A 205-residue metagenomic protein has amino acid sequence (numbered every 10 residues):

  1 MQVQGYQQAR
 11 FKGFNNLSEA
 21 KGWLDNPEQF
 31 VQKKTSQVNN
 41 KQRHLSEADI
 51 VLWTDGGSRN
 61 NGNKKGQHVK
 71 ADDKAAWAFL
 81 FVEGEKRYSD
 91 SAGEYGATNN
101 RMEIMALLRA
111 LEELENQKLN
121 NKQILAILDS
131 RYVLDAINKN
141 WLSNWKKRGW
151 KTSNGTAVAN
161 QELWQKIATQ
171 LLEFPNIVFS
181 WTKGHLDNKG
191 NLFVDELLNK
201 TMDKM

Functional and structural regions predicted by a protein language model:
M1-A9, W23-K33, A71, A75 (+1 more regions): Short aromatic-glycine-(Arg/Gly/Cys) micro-motifs in beta-strand/loop hairpins
Q2-Q4, R43, A168-E173: Short, conserved catalytic or adaptor-binding loops enriched in Gly and charged residues
G5-N16, Y95, N100, Q117: A short, exposed loop/beta-hairpin motif centered on an aromatic-Gly-Thr core
R10-F14, A106, Q123-I127: Glycine-rich repeat segments that build the extracellular carbohydrate-interaction surface of secreted and virion
S18-H44: Low-complexity, Ser/Pro/Thr/Glu/Lys-rich regulatory segments of predominantly eukaryotic nuclear proteins, containing
D25-Q29, F193-N199: Short, surface-exposed amphipathic charged segments that create phosphate/polyanion-binding patches used for binding
K41-R101, M105, E112-Q117, D195 (+1 more regions): RNase H-like nuclease fold core
G57-K64, L111-F193, L197: RNase H catalytic domain
